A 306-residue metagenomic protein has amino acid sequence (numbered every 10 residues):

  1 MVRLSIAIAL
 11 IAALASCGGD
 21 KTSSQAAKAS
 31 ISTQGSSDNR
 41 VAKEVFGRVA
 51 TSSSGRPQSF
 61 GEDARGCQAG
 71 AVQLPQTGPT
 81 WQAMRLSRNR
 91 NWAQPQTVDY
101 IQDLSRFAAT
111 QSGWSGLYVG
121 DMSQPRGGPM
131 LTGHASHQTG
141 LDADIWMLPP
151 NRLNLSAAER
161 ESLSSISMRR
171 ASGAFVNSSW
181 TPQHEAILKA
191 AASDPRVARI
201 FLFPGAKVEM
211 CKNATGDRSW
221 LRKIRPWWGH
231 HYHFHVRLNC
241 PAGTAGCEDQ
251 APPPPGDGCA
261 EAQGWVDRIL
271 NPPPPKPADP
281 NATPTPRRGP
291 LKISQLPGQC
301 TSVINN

Functional and structural regions predicted by a protein language model:
M1-I6: Bacterial N-terminal signal peptides that target proteins for export
L14-S16: C-terminal motif of bacterial Sec signal peptides marking the signal peptidase cleavage site
T22-G35, N39, L155-N306: Catalytic cores and adjacent binding grooves of peptidoglycan-active enzymes
V45-R48, Y100-T132, F201-K223: Extended, low-complexity, intrinsically disordered C-terminal regulatory tails of eukaryotic serine/threonine kinases
V49, S54-G120, W180-K189, D194-V197: Active-site acidic/histidine clusters and adjacent loop/turn architecture that either coordinate catalytic ions
S59-F60, M147-A157: Short, solvent-exposed beta-strand-terminating loops
S112-W114, Q138-D142, H231-H233: Extracytoplasmic
T132-P149: Short, surface-exposed glycine/acidic/tryptophan-bearing loops
